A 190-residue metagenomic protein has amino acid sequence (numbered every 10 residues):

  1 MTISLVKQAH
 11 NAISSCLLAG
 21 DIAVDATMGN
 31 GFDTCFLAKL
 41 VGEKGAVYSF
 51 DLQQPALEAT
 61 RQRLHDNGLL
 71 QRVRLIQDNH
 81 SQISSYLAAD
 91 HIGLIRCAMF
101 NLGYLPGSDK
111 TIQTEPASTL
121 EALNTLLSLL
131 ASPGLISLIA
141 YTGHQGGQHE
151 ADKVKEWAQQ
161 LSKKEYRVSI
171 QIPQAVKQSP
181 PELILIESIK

Functional and structural regions predicted by a protein language model:
M1-I22, A26, F32-C35, K39: S-adenosyl-L-methionine
D21, G45, G134: Glycine-centered, small-residue-biased loops immediately flanking beta-strands in adenine/cofactor-binding cores
T27, L129-A140: Conserved beta-strand signature within the Rossmann-like core of class I S-adenosyl-L-methionine
A38, S118-S132: A short glycine-rich, Lys/Arg-flanked "PGG" loop and its adjoining helix->strand segment in the class I
A46-D51: Conserved SAM-binding motif I beta-strand of class I
L57-L94: S-adenosyl-L-methionine
M99-A122: Mobile active-site "lid"/loop adjacent to the S-adenosyl-L-methionine
G147-K190: Class I S-adenosyl-L-methionine
